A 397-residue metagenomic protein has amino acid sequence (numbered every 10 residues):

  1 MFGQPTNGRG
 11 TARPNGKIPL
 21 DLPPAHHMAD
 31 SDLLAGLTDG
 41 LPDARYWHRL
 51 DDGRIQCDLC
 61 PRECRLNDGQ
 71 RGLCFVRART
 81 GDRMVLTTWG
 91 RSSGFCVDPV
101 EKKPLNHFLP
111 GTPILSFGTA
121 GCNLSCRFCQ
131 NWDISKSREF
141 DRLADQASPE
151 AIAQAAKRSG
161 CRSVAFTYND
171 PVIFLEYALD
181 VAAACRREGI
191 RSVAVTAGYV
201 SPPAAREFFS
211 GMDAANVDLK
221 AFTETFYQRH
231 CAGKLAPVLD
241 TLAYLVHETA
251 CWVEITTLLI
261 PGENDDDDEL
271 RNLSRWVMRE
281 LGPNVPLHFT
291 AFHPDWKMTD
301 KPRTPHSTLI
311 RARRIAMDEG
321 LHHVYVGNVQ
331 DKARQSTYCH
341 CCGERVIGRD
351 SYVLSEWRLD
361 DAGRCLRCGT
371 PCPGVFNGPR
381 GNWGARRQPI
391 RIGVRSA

Functional and structural regions predicted by a protein language model:
F2-Q4, N15-D68, G262-A397: Auxiliary Fe-S-binding modules of radical SAM enzymes
P42-D43, Q70, G81-V85, E101-L105 (+2 more regions): Glycine-rich, flexible loop/turn motifs
C57, L66, F75-V76, T87-R91 (+11 more regions): Generic structural "secondary-structure junction" signal
L59, L73-V76, G121-L124, F128 (+2 more regions): Short, cysteine/histidine-rich loop/knuckle motifs that typically chelate Zn2+
E63-T87, N131-D141, V346-Y352, C372-P379: Iron-sulfur (Fe-S) cluster-binding segments and ferredoxin-like electron-carrier domains, especially [2Fe-2S]
R79-A214, K220, W383-R391: Conserved Radical SAM active-site core
Q146-S307, A312-I315: Conserved AdoMet/S-adenosylmethionine-binding subsite of the radical SAM
